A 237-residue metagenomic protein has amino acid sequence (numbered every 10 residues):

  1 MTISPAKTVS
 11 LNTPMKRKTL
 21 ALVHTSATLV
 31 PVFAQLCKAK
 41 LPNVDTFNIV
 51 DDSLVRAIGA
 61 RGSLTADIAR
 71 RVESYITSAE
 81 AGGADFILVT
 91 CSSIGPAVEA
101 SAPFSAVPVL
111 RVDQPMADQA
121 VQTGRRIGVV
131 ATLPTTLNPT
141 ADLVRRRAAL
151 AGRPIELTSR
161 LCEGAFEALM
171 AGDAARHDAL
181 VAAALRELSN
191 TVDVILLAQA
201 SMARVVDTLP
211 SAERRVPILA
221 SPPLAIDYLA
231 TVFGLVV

Functional and structural regions predicted by a protein language model:
M1-V237: Non-catalytic structural scaffold of enzyme domains
